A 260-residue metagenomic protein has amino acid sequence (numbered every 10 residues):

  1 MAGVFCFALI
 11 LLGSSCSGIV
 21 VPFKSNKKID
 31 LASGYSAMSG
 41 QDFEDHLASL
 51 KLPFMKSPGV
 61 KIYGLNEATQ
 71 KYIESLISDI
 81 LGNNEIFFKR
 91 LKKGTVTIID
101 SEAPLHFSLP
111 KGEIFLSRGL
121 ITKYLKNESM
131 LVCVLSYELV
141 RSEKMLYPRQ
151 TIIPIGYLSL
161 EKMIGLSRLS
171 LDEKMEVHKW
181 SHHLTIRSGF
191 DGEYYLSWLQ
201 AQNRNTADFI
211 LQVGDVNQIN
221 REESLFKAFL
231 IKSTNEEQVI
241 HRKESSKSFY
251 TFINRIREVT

Functional and structural regions predicted by a protein language model:
G3-G13: Bacterial N-terminal signal peptides
C16-K71, N83-L91, T122, D172-T260: C-terminal capping/extension segments of zinc metalloprotease domains
G59, G82, T97-S101, S117-R118: N-terminal post-signal-peptidase region of extra-cytosolic proteins
T97-G112: Catalytic zinc-binding patch centered on the HExxH motif and its immediate surroundings that defines zinc-dependent
F115-L116, M130-E138: Short alpha-helical catalytic segment bearing the HExxH-like zincin motif of zinc-dependent metalloproteases
I121-S129, E138-I155, G189: Catalytic Zn2+-binding segment of zinc metalloproteases
L135-K144, E176, W180: Active-site His/Glu-centered metal-binding helix of metallohydrolases
M145, T151-D172: Substrate-binding clefts and substrate-entry loops adjacent to catalytic sites of polymer-processing enzymes acting on
